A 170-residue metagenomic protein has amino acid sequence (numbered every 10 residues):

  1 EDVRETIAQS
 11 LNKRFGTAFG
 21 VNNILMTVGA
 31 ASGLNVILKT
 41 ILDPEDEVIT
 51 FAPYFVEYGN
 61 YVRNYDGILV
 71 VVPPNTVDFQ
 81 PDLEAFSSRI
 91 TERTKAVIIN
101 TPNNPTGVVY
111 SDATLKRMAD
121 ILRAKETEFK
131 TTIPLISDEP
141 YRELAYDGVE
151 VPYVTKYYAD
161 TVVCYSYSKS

Functional and structural regions predicted by a protein language model:
E1-K130, E143-Y157, V162: Conserved core of the PLP fold type I
L135-I136: Residue-level marker for buried hydrophobic side chains located in beta-strands that build the well-ordered beta-sheet
E139: Walker B catalytic acidic pair
D160-S170: PLP-dependent aminotransferase class I/II
